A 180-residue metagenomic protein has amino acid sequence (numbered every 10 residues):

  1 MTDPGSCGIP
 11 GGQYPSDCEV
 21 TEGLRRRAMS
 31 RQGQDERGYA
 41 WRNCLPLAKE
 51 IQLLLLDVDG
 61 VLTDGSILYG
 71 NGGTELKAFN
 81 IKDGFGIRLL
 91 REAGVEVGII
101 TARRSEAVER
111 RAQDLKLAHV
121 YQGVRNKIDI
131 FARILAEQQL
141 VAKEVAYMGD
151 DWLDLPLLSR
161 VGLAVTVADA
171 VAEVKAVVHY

Functional and structural regions predicted by a protein language model:
T2-L56: Non-catalytic pre-domain segments flanking phosphatase-related domains
R37-V95: Active-site neighborhood of HAD-like aspartate-dependent phosphohydrolases
V58, A102-R103, V124, A168-V171: Short secondary-structure boundary segments
D64-Y69, V108-L115: Short, basic/glycine-rich phosphate-binding loops at helix/coil junctions that contact nucleotide phosphates
G73-K77, D114-L115, H119-Y121, I128-Y180: Mg2+-dependent phosphoryl-transfer enzymes with acidic/Ser/Thr/Gly-rich catalytic loops
K82-F85, N126, L153: A generic structural signal for residues located within well-ordered alpha-helices of large catalytic or ligand-binding
I87-R111, Y121-Q122: Substrate-recognition element of Asp-dependent hydrolases with the DxDx(T/V) motif
